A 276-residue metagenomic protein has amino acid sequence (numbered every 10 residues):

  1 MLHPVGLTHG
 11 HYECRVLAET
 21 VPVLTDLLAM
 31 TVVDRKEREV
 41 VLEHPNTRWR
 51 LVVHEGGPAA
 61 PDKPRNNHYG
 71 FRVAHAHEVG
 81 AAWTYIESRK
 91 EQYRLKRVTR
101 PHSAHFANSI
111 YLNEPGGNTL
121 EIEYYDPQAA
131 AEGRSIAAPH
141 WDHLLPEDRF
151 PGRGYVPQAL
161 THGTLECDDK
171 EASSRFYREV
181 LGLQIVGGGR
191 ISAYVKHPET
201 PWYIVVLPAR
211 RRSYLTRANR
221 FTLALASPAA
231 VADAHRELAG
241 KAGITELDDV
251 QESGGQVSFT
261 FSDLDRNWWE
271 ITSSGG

Functional and structural regions predicted by a protein language model:
M1-A18, Y69, Q128-E171, P201 (+2 more regions): N-terminal beta-strand motif that seeds the catalytic metal site of vicinal oxygen chelate
G6-R15, A59-S88, N108-N113, A159-D168 (+4 more regions): Vicinal oxygen chelate
L7-H11, P22-L27, R35-E37, V41 (+1 more regions): An N-terminus-focused feature that recognizes amino-terminal "leader" regions
T20-T25, I86, G117, S173-R178 (+2 more regions): Conserved active-site tyrosine of GNAT-family acetyltransferases
D26-V33, E91-Q92, E179-I185, A239-I244: Conserved acetyl-CoA-binding loop of GNAT-fold acetyltransferases
T31-R65, T119-D126, Q184-R217, L225 (+1 more regions): Conserved short beta-strand elements that form part of the metal-binding/catalytic scaffold of enzyme active sites
E39, E43-W49, A60-K63, N67 (+4 more regions): Active-site-adjacent scaffolding segments
S88-V156, R236, G240-G276: Vicinal oxygen chelate
